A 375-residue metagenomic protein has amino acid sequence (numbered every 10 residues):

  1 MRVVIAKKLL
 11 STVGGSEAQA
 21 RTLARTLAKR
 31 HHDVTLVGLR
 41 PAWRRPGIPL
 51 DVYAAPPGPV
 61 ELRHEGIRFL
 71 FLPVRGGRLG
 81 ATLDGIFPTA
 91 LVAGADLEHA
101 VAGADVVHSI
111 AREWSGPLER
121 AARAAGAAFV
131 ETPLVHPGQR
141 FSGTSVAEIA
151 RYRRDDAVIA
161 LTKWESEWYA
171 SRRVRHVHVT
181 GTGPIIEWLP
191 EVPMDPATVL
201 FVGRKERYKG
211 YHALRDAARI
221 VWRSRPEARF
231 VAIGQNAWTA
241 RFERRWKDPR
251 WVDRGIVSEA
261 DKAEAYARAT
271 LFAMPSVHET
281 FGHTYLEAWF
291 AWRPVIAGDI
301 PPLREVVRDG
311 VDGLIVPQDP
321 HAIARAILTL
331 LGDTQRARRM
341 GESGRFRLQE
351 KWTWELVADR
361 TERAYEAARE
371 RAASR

Functional and structural regions predicted by a protein language model:
V4, I159, E191-K209, R215-R219 (+1 more regions): Conserved donor-binding/catalytic core segment of Leloir-type glycosyltransferases
S109-S115, P133: Short His-centered aromatic/hydrophobic patch
V130, L134-G138, E148-L189: Donor nucleotide-sugar binding/catalytic pocket of nucleotide-sugar-dependent glycosyltransferases
R241-D261: Nucleotide-activated donor-binding/catalytic signature segment of Leloir-type glycosyltransferases, i.e., the conserved
E264-A269: Short alpha-helical donor nucleotide-sugar binding micro-motif in glycosyltransferases
V277: Aromatic "clamp/platform" in nucleotide-sugar-dependent glycosyltransferases that forms part of the donor/acceptor
P294-A297: Short hydrophobic beta-strand element within catalytic cores of glycosyltransferases and related nucleotide-activated
D309-G310, L314-P320, T329-T334: Conserved acidic donor-binding segment of nucleotide-sugar-dependent glycosyltransferases
